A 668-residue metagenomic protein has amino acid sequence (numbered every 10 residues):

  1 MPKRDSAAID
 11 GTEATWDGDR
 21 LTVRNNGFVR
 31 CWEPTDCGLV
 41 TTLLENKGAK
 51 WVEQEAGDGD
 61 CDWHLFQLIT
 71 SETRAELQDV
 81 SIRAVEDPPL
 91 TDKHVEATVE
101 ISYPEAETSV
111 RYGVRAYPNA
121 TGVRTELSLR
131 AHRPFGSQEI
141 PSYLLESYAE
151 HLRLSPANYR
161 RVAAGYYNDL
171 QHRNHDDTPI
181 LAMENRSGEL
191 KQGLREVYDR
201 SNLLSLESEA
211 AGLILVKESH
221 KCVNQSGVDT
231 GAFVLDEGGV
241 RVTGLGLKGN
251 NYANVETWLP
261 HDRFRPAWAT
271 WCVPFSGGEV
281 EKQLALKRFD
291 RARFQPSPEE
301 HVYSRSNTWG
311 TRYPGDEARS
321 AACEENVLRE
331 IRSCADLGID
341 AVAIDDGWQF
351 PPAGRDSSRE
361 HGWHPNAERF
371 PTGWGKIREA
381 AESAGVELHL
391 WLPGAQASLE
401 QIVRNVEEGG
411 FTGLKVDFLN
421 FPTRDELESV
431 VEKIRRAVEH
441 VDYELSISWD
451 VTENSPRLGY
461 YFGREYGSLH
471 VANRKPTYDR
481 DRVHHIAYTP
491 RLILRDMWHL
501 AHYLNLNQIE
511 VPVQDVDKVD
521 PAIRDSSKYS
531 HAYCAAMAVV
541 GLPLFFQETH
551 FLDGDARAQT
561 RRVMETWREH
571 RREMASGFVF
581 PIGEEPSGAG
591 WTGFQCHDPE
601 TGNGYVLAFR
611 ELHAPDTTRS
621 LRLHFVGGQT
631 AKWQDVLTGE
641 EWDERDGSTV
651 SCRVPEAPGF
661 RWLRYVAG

Functional and structural regions predicted by a protein language model:
P2-A14, D19-R24, F28, T41-D236 (+2 more regions): Polysaccharide-binding surfaces and accessory modules of carbohydrate-active proteins
N26, D262, P266, R435-E644 (+1 more regions): Active-site-proximal substrate-binding groove within the catalytic cores of carbohydrate-active enzymes
E33-K50, F275-G277: Short, surface-exposed, low-complexity cationic segments
E96-S102, R111, A120-R124, Y167 (+4 more regions): Feature activates predominantly on carbohydrate-active enzymes
V99-Y103, Y112-A116, T125-A131, D262-G277 (+1 more regions): Short, hydrophobic/aromatic-enriched beta-strand segments in well-ordered soluble domains
T108-Y112, K248-R263, G647-A657: A surface-exposed beta-strand-loop module
A131, F135-I140, L145-A149, A157 (+18 more regions): Mature catalytic domains of secreted/periplasmic carbohydrate-active enzymes
V302-D425: Aromatic-lined carbohydrate-binding/catalytic grooves of carbohydrate-active enzymes
